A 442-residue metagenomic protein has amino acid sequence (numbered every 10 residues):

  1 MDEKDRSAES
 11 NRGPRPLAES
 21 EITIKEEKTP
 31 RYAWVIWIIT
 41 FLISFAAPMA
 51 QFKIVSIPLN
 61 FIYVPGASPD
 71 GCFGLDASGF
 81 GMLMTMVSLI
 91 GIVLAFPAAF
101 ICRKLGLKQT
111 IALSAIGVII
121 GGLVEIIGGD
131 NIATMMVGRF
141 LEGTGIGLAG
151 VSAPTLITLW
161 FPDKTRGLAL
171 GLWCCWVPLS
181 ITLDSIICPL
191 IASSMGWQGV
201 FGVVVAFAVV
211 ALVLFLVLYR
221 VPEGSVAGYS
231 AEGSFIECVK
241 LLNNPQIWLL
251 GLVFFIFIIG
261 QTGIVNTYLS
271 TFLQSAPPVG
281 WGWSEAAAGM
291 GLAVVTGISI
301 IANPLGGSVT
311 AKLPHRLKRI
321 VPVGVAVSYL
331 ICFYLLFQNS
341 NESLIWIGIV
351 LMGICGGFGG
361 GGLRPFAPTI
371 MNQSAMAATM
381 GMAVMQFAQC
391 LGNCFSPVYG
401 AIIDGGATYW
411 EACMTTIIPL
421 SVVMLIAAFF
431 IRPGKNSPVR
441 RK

Functional and structural regions predicted by a protein language model:
G13-L17, L216-V239, S437-K442: Flexible cytoplasmic inter-helical loops of multi-pass small-molecule transporters
V55-S56, P245-P304, S396: Extracytoplasmic gate region of multi-pass secondary transporters
V93-G106, N303-H315, D404: Helix-to-loop junctions at the C-terminal end of transmembrane segments in multipass secondary transporters
V93-G129: Conserved MFS/SLC helix-loop-helix module at the cytosolic interface between two early adjacent transmembrane helices
I132, G138-W176: Cytoplasmic helix-loop-helix junction between adjacent transmembrane helices in 12-TM secondary transporters
L172-Y219: Helix-loop-helix hairpin linking two adjacent transmembrane segments in secondary transporters
L317-L363: C-terminal transmembrane helical hairpin of 12-TM major facilitator-type secondary transporters
I370-A407: A late C-terminal transmembrane helix in Major Facilitator Superfamily
